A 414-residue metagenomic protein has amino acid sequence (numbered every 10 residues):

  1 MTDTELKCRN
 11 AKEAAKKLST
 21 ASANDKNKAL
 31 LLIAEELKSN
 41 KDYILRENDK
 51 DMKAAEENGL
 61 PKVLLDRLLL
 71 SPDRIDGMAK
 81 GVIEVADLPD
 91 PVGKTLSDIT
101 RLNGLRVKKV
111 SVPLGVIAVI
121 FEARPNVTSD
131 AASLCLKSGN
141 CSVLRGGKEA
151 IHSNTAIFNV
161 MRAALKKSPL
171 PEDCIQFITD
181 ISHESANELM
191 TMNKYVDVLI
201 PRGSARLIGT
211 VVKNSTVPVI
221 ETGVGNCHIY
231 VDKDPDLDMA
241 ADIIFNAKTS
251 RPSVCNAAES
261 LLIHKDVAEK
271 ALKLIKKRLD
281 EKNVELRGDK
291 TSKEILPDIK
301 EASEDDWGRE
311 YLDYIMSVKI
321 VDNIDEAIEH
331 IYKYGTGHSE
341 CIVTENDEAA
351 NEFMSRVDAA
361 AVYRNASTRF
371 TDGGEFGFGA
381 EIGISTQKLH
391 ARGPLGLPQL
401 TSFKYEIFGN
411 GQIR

Functional and structural regions predicted by a protein language model:
M1-V107: N-terminal Rossmann-like NAD(P)+-binding subdomain of aldehyde/semialdehyde dehydrogenases
T2, N10, A123-N126, D130-C141 (+4 more regions): ALDH superfamily catalytic-core signature
A14-T20, L262-I263, D313-D322, G337-I342: Short, well-ordered beta-strand elements within core beta-sheets of diverse protein domains
A21-N27, V92, S168-I175, S250-A257 (+3 more regions): Flexible, glycine/charged-enriched surface loops at secondary-structure junctions
K28, E329-R414: C-terminal core of ALDH-fold dehydrogenases
D87, L96-D234, D238: Rossmann-like NAD(P) dinucleotide-binding subdomain of oxidoreductase/dehydrogenase enzymes
Y230-K233, L262-K265, I320-V321, V343-E345 (+1 more regions): Short beta-strand-to-turn element immediately C-terminal to the catalytic PLP-Schiff-base lysine in fold type I
